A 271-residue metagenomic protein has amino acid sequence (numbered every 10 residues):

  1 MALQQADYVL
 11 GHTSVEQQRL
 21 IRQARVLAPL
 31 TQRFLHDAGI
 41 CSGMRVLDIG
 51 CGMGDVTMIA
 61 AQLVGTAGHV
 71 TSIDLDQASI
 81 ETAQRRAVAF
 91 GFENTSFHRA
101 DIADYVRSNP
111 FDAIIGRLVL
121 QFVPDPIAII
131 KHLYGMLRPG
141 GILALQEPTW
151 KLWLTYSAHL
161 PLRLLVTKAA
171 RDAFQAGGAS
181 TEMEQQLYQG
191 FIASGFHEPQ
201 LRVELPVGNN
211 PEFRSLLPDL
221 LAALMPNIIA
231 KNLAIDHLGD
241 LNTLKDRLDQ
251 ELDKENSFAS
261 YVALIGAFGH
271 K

Functional and structural regions predicted by a protein language model:
M1-Q17, I21-R22: N-terminal, positively charged/glycine-rich alpha-helical extensions of SAM-dependent methyltransferases
V15-E16, Q200-A259: C-terminal helical/coil "lid" or tail adjacent to the Rossmann-like core of SAM-dependent
R25-M44, I59: Conserved alpha-helix/loop element of class I SAM-dependent methyltransferases that forms part of the SAM/SAH-binding
L47-I49, M53-D104: Class I SAM-dependent methyltransferase SAM/SAH-binding core
D104-A113: A short acidic, Gly/Pro-enriched loop at the edge of an enzyme's catalytic core that lines a small-molecule cofactor
D112-I127: A short SAM/SAH-binding and catalytic strip from SAM-dependent methyltransferases
I127-I142: A short glycine-rich, Lys/Arg-flanked "PGG" loop and its adjoining helix->strand segment in the class I
A144-E212, A230: Conserved catalytic/acceptor-binding region of the Class I
